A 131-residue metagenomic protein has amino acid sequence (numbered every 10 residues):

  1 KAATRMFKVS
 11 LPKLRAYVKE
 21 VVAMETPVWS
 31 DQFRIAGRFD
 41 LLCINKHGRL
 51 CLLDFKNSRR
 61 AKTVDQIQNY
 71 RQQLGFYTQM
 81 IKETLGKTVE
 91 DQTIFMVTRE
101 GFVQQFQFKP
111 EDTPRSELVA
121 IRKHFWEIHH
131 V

Functional and structural regions predicted by a protein language model:
K1-A36: Metal-dependent nuclease catalytic cores that hydrolyze phosphodiester bonds in DNA/RNA, characterized by
P12-K19, K123-V131: Generic surface-pattern signal
T26-H130: Mg2+/Mn2+-dependent nuclease catalytic core
